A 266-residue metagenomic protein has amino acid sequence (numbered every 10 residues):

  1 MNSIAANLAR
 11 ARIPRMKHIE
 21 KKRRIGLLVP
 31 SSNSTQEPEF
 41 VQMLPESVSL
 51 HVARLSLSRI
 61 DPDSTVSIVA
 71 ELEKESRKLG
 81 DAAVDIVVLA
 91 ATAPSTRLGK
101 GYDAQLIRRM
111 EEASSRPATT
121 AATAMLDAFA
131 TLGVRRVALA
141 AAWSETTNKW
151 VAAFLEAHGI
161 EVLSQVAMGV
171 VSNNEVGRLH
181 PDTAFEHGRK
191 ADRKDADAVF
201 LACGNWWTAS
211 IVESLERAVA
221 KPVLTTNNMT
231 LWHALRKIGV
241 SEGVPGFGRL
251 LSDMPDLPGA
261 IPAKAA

Functional and structural regions predicted by a protein language model:
N2-R77, T146-H180: N-terminal glycine-rich anion-binding loop in soluble enzyme alpha/beta folds
V69-A82, A184-A196: Short, well-structured alpha-helical segments in soluble
S76-T123: Glycine/small-residue-rich loop that forms an oxyanion/phosphate-binding "nest" at active or ligand-binding sites
D85-A90, A138-A140, A196-C203: Periplasmic-binding protein-like
L106, M110-V171, S252: Conserved beta-alpha
E186-L215, T230-L231: Hydrophobic alpha-helical
T225-A266: C-terminal functional extensions of proteins
